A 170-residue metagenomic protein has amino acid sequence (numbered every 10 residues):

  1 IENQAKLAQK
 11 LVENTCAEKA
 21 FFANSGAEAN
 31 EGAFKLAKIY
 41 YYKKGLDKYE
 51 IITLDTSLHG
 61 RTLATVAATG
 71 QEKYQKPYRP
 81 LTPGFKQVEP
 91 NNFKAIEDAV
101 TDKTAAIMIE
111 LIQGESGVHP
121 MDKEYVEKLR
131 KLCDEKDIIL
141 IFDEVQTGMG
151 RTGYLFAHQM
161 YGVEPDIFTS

Functional and structural regions predicted by a protein language model:
I1-S170: Conserved N-terminal phosphate-binding loop of PLP-dependent enzymes in the Aspartate aminotransferase
